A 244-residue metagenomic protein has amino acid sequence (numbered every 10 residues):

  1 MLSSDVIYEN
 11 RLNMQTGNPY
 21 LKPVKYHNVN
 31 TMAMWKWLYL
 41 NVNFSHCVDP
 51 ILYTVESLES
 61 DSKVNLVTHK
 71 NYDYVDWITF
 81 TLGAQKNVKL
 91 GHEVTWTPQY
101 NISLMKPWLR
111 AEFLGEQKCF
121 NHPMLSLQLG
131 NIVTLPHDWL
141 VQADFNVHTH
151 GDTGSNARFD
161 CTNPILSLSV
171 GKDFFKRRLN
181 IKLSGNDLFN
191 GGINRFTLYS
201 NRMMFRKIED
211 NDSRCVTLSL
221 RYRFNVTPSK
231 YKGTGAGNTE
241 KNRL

Functional and structural regions predicted by a protein language model:
M1-L244: Exposed, low-structure sequence patches enriched in small/polar residues
